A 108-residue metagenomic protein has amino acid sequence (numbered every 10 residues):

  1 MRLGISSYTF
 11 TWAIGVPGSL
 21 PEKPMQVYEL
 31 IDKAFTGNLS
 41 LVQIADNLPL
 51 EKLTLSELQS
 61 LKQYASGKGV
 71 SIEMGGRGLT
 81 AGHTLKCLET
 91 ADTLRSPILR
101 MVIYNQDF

Functional and structural regions predicted by a protein language model:
M1-I98, Y104: N-terminal pre-domain/capping segments
F108: Active-site cleft segment of glycoside hydrolase catalytic domains centered on the general acid/base Glu
